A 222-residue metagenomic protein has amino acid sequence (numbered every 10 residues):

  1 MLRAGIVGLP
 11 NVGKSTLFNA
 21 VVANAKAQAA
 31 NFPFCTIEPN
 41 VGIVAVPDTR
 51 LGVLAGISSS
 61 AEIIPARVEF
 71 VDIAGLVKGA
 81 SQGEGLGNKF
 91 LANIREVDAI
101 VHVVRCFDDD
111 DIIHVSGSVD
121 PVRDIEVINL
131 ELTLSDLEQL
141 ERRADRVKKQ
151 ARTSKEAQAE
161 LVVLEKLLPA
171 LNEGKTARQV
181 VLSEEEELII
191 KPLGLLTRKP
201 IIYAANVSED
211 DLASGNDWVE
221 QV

Functional and structural regions predicted by a protein language model:
M1-E84, N88-D111: Conserved G1/Walker A P-loop phosphate-binding module
L2-V7, V12, F18, R146-V222: C-terminal-of-GTPase-core extension/linker across diverse P-loop GTPases
P33, I37, R50, I63-E69 (+10 more regions): Helical mechanochemical/support elements of P-loop NTPase systems and associated helical scaffolds
G42-P47, A74-E84, R95-A157, A170-S183 (+1 more regions): Conserved Switch II/interswitch segment of TRAFAC-class P-loop GTPases
